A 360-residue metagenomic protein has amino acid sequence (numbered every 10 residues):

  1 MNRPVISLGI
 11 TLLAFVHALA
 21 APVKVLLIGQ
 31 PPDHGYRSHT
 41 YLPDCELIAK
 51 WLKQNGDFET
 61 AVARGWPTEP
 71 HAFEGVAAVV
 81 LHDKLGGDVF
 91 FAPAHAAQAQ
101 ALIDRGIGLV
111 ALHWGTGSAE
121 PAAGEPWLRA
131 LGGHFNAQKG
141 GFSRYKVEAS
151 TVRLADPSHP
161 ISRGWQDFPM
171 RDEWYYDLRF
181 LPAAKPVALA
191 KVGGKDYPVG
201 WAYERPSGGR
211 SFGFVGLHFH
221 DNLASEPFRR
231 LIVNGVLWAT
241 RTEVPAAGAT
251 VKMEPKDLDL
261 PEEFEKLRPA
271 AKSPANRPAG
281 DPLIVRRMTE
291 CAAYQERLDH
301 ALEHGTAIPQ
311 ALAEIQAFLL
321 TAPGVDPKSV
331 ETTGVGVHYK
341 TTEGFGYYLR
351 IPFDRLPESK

Functional and structural regions predicted by a protein language model:
M1-P4: Positively charged n-region of N-terminal signal peptides that target proteins for export
S7-H17: Bacterial N-terminal signal peptides
A21-V23, G29, L47, Q54 (+2 more regions): Extracellular ligand-binding/catalytic regions of CAZymes and related secreted enzymes and adhesion modules
K24-I28, D33-S118: Helical hinge/lid and interdomain linker segments adjacent to catalytic or ligand-binding clefts that mediate domain
I28, G86-R163: A glycine-rich, often tryptophan-bearing local segment used as a flexible ligand/cofactor-contacting loop or short
D33-S38, V89, K195-P198, N222-S225: Short, solvent-exposed loop/turn elements at domain surfaces
G133, G141-G208: Catalytic beta-strand/loop cores that center a nucleophilic Ser/Cys/Thr and support acyl-enzyme chemistry
A301-P309: Charged, low-complexity interaction regions
